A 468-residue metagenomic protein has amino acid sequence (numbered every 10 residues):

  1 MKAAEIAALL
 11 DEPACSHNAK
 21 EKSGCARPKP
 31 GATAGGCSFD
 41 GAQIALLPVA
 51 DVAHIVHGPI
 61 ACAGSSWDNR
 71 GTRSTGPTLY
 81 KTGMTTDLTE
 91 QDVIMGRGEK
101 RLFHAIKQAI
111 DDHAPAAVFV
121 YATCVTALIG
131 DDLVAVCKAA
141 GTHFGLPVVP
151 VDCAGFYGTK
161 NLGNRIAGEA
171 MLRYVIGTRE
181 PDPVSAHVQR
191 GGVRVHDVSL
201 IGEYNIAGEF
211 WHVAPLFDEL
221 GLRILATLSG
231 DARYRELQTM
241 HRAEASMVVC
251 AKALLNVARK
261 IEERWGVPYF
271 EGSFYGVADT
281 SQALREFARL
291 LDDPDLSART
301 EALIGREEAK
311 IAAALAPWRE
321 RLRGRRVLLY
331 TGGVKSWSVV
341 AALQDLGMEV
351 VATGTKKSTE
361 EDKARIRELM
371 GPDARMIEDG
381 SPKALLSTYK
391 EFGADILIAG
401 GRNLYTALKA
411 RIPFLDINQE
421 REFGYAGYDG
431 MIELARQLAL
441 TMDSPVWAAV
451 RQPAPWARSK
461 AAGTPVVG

Functional and structural regions predicted by a protein language model:
M1-G468: An N-terminal assembly and electron-transfer interface module characteristic of large anaerobic redox and radical
